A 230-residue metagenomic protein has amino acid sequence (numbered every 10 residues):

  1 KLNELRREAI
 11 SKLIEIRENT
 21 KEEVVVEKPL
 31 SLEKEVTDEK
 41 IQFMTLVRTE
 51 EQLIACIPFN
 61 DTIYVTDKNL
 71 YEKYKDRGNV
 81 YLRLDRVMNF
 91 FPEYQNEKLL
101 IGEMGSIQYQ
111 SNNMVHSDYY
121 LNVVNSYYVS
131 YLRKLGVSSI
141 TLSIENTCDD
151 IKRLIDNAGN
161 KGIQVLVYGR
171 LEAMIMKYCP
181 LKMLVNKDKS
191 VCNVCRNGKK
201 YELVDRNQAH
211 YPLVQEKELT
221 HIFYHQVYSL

Functional and structural regions predicted by a protein language model:
K1-L230: Active-site pocket-lining/capping segments in soluble small-molecule metabolic enzymes
